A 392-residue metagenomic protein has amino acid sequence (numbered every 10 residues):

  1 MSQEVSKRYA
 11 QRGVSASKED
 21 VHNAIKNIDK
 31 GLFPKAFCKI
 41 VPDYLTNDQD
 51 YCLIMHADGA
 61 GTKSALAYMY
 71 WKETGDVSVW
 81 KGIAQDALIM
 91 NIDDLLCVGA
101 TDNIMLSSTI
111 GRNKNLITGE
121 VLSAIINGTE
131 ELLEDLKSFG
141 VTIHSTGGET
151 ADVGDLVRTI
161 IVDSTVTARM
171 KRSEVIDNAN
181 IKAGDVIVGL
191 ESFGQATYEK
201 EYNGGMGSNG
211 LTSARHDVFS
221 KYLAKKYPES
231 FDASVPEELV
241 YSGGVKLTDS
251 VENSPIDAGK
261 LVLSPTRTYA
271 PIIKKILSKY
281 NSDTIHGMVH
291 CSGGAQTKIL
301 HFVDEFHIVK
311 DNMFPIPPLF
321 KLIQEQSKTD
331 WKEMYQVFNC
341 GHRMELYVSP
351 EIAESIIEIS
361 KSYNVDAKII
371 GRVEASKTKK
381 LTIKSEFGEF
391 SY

Functional and structural regions predicted by a protein language model:
S2-Y392: Helix-biased detector of long, well-ordered alpha-helical tracts
